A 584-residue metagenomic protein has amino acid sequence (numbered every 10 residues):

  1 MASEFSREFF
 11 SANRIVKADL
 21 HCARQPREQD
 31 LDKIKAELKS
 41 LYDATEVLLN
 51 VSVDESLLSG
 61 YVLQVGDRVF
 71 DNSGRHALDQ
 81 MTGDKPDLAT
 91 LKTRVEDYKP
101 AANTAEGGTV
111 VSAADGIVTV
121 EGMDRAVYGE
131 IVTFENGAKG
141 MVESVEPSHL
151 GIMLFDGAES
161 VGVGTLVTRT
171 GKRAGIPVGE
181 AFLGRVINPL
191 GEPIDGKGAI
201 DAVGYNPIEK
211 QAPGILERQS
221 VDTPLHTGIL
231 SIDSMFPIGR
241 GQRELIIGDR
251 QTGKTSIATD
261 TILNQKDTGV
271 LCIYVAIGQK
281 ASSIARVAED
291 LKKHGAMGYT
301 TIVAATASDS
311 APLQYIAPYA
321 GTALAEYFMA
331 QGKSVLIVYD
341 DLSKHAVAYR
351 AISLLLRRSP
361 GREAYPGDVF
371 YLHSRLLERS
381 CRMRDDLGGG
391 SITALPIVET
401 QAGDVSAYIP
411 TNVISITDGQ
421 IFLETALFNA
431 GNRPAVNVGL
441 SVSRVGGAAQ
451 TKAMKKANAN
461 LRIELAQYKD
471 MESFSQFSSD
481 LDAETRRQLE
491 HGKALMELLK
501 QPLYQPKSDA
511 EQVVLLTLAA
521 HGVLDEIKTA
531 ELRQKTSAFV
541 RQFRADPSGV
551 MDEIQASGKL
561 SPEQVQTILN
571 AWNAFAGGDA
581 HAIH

Functional and structural regions predicted by a protein language model:
M1-P86: Elongated, mostly alpha-helical coiled-coil "stalk/stator" tethers of large membrane protein machines
P86-R185, L190-I194: N-terminal accessory targeting/assembly segments
T165-V167, A174, A181, I194-Q242 (+3 more regions): P-loop NTPase nucleotide-binding/switch module
I229-I247, S256-I409, Q420-L423, L427 (+2 more regions): Switch/coupling sub-region of P-loop NTPases
R250: The conserved Walker
G253: Conserved glycine(s) of the Walker
Y327, K344, L354-H584: Conserved catalytic/coupling modules of large nucleotide/cofactor-utilizing molecular machines
